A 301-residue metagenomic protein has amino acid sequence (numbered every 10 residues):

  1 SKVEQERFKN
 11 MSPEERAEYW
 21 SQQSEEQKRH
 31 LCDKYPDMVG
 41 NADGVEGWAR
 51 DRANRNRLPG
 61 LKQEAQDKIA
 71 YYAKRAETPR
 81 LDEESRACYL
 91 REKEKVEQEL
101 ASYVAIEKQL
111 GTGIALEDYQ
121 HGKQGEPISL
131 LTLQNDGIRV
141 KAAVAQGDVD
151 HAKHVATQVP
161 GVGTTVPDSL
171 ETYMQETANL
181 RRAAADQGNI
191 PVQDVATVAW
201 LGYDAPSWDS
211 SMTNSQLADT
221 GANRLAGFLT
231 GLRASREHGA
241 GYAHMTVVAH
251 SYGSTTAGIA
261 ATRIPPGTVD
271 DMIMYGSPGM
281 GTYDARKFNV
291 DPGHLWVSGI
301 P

Functional and structural regions predicted by a protein language model:
S1-V140, Q146, D150-K153: Intrinsically disordered, low-complexity charged segments of secreted bacterial virulence and antibacterial
L116, D136-A142, H154-V166, T172-P301: Serine-dependent carboxylesterase/thioesterase catalytic core of lipase-like alpha/beta-hydrolase/SGNH enzymes
